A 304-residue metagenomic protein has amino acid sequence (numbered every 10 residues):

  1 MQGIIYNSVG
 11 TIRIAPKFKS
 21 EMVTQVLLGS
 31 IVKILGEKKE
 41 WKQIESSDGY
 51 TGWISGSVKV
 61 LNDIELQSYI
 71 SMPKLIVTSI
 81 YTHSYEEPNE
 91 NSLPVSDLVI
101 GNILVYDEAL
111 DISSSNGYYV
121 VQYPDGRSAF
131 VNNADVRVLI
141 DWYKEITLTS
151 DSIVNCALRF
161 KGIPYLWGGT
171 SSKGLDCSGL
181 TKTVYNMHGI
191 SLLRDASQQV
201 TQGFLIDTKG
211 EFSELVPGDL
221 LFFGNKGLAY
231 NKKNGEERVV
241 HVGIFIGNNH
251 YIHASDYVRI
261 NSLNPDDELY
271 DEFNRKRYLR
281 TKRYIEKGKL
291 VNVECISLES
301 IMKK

Functional and structural regions predicted by a protein language model:
M1-R13, S71-Y85, N186-T201: Short, basic/aromatic beta-hairpin or loop at an interaction surface
M1-V9, K17, E21-E40, E45-I76 (+4 more regions): Boundary regions of SH3-family modules and the immediately adjacent low-complexity/disordered segments in eukaryotic
I5, I34, Y106, F222-F223 (+1 more regions): A generic structural signal for residues embedded in beta-strands
P16-E21, H83-P94, T201-E211: Short alpha-helix capping/helix-loop boundary micro-motifs
Q25, D97, E211-E214: Residue-level "contact hotspot" at macromolecular interaction interfaces
G29, L98-D107, G218: Loop/turn positions that initiate beta-strands
V60-D63, E236-K304: Aromatic- and glycine-rich peptidoglycan recognition patches
Y165-G179, T183-P217: Catalytic cysteine-centered active-site loop
